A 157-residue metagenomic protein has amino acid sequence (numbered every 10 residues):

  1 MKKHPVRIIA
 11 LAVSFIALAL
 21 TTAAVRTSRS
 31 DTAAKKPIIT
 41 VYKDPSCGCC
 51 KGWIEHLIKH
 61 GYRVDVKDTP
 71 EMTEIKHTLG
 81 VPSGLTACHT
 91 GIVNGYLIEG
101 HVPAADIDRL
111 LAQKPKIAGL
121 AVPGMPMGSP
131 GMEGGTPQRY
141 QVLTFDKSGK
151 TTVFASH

Functional and structural regions predicted by a protein language model:
M1-K2, K35, Q113: Generic cytosolic/nucleocytoplasmic N-terminal low-complexity/intrinsically disordered segments
M1-S30: N-terminal targeting signals for export/organelle localization
T22, I39-D44, L57, T73-L79 (+1 more regions): Short, functional N-terminal and low-complexity linear motifs
A34-I54, H60: Local sequence-structure signature of Cys/Sec-based thiol-disulfide redox active-site neighborhoods
Y42-D44, K67-P70, H101, P123-M125: Active-site-proximal beta-strand/loop segments in catalytic clefts of secreted hydrolases
S46, W53, D68-E71, P103-I107: Stable alpha-helical elements in mature extracytoplasmic
G52-H89, V93: N-terminal, post-signal-peptide region of Sec/Tat-exported proteins
T78, G84-H157: Thiol/selenol-based redox catalytic cores and closely related redox-interacting motifs
